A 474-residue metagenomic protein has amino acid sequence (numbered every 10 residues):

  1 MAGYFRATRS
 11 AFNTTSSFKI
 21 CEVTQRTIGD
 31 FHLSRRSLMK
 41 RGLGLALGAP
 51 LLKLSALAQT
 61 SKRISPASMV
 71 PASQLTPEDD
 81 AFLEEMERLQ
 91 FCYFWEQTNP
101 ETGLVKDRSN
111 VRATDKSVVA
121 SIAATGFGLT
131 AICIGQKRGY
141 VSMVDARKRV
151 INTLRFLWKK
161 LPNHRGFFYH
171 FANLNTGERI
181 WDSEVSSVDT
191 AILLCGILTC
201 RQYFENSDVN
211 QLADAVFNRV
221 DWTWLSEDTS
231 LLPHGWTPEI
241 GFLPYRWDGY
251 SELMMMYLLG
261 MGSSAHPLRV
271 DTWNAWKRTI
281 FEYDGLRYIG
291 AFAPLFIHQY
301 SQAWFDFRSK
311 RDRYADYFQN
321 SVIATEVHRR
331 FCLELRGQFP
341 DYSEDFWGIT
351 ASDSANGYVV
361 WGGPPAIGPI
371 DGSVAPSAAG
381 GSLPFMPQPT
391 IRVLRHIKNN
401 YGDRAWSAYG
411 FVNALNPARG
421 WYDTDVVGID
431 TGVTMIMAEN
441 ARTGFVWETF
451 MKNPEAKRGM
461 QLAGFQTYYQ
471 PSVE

Functional and structural regions predicted by a protein language model:
M1-A2, I28, R41-L43, L47 (+4 more regions): Feature targets compositionally biased, intrinsically disordered low-complexity regions with long contiguous runs
M1-S37, A46: N-terminal secretory signal peptides
S10-S16, L54-S61, K159: Intrinsic low-complexity, intrinsically disordered segments enriched in polar/basic residues
Q25-R41, A46-P66: N-terminal twin-arginine translocation
I64-E474: Ser/Thr/Asn(+Pro)-rich, low-complexity disordered segments
